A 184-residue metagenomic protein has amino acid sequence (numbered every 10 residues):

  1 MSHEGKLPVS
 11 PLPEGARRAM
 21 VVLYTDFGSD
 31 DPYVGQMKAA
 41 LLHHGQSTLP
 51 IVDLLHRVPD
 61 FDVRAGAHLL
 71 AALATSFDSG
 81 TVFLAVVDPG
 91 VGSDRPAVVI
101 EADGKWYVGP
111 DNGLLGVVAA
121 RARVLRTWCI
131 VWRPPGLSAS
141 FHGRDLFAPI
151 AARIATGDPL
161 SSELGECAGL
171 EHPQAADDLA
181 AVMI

Functional and structural regions predicted by a protein language model:
S2-A19: N-terminal amphipathic/basic leader segments beginning at the initiator methionine
A16-R57: N-terminal glycine-rich anion-binding loop in soluble enzyme alpha/beta folds
M20, H44-I51, P59-A72, S76-D145: Active-site histidine-anchored catalytic micro-motif
D26, D88, I150: Divalent metal-coordination and catalytic microenvironments
K38, A67-L70, A151: A generic alpha-helix structural signal
A40, V117, R153: Residues that form generic nucleotide/phosphate-binding pockets
G136-I184: Anionic-ligand-binding alpha/beta catalytic cores of soluble enzymes and soluble regulatory domains that recognize
